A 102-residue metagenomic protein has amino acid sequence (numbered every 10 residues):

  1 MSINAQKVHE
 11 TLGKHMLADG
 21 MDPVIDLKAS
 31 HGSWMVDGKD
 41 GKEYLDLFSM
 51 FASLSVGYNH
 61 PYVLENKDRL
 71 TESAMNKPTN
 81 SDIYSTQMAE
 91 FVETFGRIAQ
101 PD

Functional and structural regions predicted by a protein language model:
M1-G20: Short, compositionally biased leader-like segments
V8, V24-I25, V36, V56 (+2 more regions): Extended aliphatic helical segments
K14-H15, E43-D102: Glycine-rich loop-to-alpha-helix module at the N-terminal edge of alpha/beta enzyme cores
D19, P23, K77-P78: Secondary-structure transition/capping residues
I25-F48: Active-site and channel-lining beta-strand-loop segments that bind or position nucleotide-derived/phosphorylated
